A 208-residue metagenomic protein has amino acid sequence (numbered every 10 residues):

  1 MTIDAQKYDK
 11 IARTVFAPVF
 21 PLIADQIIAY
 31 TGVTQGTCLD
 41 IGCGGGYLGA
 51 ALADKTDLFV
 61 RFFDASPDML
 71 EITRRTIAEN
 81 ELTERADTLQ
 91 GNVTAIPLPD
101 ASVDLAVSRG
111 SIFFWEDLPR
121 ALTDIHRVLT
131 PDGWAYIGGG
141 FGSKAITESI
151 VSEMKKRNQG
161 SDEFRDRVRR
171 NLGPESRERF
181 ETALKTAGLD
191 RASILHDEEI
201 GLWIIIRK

Functional and structural regions predicted by a protein language model:
M1-T34, Y47-A51, E163, E198-I200: Conserved class I S-adenosyl-L-methionine
I11-F16, G138-D197, G201: C-terminal alpha-helical "lid/dimerization" subdomain adjacent to the S-adenosyl-L-methionine
T37, D132-W134: Short glycine-centered segments of the SAM/dcSAM-binding site in methyltransferase folds
T37-A95: Class I SAM-dependent methyltransferase SAM/SAH-binding core
T94-L105: A short acidic, Gly/Pro-enriched loop at the edge of an enzyme's catalytic core that lines a small-molecule cofactor
L105-L118: A short SAM/SAH-binding and catalytic strip from SAM-dependent methyltransferases
P119-P131: A short glycine-rich, Lys/Arg-flanked "PGG" loop and its adjoining helix->strand segment in the class I
W203-K208: C-terminal lobe and adjacent flexible extensions of AdoMet/dcAdoMet transferase-like proteins
